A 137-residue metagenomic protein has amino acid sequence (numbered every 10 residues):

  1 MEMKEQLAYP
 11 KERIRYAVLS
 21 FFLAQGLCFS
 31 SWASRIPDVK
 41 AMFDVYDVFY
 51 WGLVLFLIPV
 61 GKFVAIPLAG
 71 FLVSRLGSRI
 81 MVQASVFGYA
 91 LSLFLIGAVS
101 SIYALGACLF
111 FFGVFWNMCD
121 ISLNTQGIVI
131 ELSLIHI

Functional and structural regions predicted by a protein language model:
K11-R35, F110: Pair of pore-lining "gating" transmembrane helices in MFS-fold secondary transporters
S34-V48: Short amphipathic helix-loop junctions that connect adjacent transmembrane helices in Major Facilitator Superfamily/SLC
L53-G70: Central cavity-lining transmembrane alpha-helices of secondary-active solute carriers, predominantly the Major
P67-Y89, L93-I96: Conserved MFS/SLC helix-loop-helix module at the cytosolic interface between two early adjacent transmembrane helices
A98-Y103: Helix-breaking motifs and short loop linkers at transmembrane-helix boundaries and internal kinks in secondary membrane
A104-C119: Hydrophobic core of transmembrane alpha-helices in multi-pass small-molecule transporters, especially MFS/SLC-type
M118-E131: Intracellular juxtamembrane helix-capping segments at the cytosolic ends of symmetry-related transmembrane helices
I135-I137: Conserved small/polar residues in nucleotide/adenosyl-binding loops
